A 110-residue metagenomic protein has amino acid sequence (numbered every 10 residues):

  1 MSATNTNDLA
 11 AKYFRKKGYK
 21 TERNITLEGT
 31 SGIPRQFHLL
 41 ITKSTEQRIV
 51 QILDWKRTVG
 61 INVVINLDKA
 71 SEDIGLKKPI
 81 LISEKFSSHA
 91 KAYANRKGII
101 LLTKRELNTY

Functional and structural regions predicted by a protein language model:
M1-Y110: Mixed-charge (Asp/Glu-Lys/Arg
